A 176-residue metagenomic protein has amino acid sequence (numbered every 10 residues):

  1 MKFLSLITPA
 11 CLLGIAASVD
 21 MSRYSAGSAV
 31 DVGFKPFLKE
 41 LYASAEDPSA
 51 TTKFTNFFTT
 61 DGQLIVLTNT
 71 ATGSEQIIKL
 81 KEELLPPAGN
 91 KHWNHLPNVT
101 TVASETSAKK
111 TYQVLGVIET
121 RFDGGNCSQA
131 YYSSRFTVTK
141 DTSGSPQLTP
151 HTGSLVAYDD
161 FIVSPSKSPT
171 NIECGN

Functional and structural regions predicted by a protein language model:
M1-F3, P9-L12, S18, W93 (+3 more regions): Generic N-terminal initiation segments characterized by hydrophobic and/or small/turn-forming residues
F3, T8-D47, N56: Short, low-complexity N-terminal intrinsically disordered segments enriched in polar/charged residues
K35-K39, T51-T55, S74-K81: Extracytoplasmic/secreted envelope proteins and their assembly/folding machinery, especially bacterial periplasmic
L41-A45, K81-L85, V138: Hydrophobic, Leu/Ile/Phe/Ala-enriched alpha-helical segments that form helix-helix packing faces
P48-D61, I65: Short, well-ordered alpha-helical segments enriched in acidic and aromatic residues
T60-S107, T111-Y112: A solvent-exposed, acidic/Ser-Thr-rich amphipathic alpha-helical stretch
G89, T100-N176: A beta-strand edge to alpha-helix "cap/lid" segment located at domain peripheries
